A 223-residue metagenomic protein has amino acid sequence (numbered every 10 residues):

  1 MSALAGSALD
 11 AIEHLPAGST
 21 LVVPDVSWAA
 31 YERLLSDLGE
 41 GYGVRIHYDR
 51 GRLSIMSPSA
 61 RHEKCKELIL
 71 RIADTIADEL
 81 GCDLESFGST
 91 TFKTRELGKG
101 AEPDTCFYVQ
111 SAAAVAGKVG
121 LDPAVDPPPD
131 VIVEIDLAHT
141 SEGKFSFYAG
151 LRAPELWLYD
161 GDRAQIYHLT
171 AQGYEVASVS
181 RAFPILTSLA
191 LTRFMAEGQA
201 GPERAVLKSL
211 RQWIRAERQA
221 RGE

Functional and structural regions predicted by a protein language model:
M1-E223: Gly/Pro/Ser/Thr-rich low-complexity, intrinsically disordered segments predominantly at protein N-termini
